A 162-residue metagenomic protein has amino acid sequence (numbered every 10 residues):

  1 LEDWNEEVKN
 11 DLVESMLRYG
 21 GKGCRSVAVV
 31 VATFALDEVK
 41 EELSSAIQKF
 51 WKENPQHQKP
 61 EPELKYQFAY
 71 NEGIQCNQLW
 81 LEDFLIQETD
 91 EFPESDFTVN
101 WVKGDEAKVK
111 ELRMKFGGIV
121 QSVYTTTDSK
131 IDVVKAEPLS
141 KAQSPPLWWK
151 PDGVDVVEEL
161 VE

Functional and structural regions predicted by a protein language model:
L1-S95, E106-A107: ALDH superfamily catalytic-core signature
S44-K49, Q78-E162: Conserved C-terminal structural/oligomerization subdomain of aldehyde/semialdehyde dehydrogenase
